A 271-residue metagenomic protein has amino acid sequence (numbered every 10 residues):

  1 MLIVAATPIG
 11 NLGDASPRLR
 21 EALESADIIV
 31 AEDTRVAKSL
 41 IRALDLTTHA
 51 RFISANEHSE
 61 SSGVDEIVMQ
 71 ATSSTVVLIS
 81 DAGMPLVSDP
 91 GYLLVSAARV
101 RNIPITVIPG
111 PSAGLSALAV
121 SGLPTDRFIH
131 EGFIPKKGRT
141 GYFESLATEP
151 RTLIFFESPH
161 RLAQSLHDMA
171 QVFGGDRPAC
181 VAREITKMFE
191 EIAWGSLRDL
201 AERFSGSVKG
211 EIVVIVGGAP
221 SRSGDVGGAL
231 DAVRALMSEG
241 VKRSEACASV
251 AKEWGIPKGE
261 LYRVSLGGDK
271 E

Functional and structural regions predicted by a protein language model:
M1-A5, T72-S80, F128, R151-F155 (+1 more regions): Generic beta-sheet signal
M1-E57: Glycine-rich, flexible N-terminal cofactor/catalytic loop recognition
L23-I29, N102-T106, T152-L153: Short active-site oxyanion
I53-S61, F133-P135: Conserved helicase motor
V64-T72, S145, A201-S205: Short amphipathic alpha-helix with an adjacent loop that forms part of the alpha/beta core around
T72-E131, K136: Short glycine-cluster motifs
T75, T152, F156-E271: A contiguous loop/helix-start segment that scaffolds small-molecule binding in enzyme catalytic cores
T140-I154: A charged, well-structured terminal subsegment
